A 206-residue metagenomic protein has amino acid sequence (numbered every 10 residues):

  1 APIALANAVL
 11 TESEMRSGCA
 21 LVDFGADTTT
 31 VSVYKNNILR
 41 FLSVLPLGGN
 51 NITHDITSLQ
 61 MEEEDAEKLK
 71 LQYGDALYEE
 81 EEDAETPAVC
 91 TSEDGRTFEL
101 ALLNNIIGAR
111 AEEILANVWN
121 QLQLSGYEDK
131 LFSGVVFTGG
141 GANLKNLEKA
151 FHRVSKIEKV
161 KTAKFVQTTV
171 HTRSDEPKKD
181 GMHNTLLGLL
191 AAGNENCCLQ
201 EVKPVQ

Functional and structural regions predicted by a protein language model:
P2-L21, S32-Q206: Helical "lid/coupling" subdomains associated with nucleotide-phosphate turnover
A26-T30: Short acidic, Gly/Ser-rich segments with clustered Asp/Glu that frequently serve as metal-coordination loops in enzyme
